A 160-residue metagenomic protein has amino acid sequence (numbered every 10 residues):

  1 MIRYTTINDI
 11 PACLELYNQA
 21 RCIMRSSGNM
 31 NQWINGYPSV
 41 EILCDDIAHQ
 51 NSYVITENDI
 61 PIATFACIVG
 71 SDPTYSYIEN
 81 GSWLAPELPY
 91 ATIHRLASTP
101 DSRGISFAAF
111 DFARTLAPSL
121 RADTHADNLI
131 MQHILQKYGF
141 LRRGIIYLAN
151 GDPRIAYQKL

Functional and structural regions predicted by a protein language model:
M1-E15: A short beta-loop-alpha structural element at the N-terminal edge of CoA-dependent acyl/N-acetyltransferase catalytic
R21-E41: Conserved GNAT-fold acetyl-CoA-binding loop/helix
E41-V54, S71-T74: A short helix-loop-beta-strand connector motif used in the catalytic cores of GNAT acetyltransferases and, in some
V54, I60-G70: Conserved beta-strand in the GNAT
A66-A97, D101: Conserved acyl-donor/pantetheine-binding loop and adjacent beta-alpha core of acyl/acetyltransferases and related
T92, T115-D127: Conserved GNAT acetyl-CoA-binding A-motif
S98-T115, Q132-K137: Conserved acetyl-CoA-binding loop-helix of GNAT-fold acetyltransferases
D123, L141-I155: Conserved catalytic-core motifs of GNAT/GCN5-like acyltransferases
